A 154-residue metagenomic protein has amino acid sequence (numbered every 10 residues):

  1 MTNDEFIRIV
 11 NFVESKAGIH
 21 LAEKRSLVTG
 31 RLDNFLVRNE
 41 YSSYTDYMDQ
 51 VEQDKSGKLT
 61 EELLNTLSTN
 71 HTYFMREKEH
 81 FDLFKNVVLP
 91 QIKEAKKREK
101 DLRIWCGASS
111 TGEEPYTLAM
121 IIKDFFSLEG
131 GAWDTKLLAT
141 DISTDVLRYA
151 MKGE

Functional and structural regions predicted by a protein language model:
T2-W105: Conserved AdoMet
K97-E154: Class I S-adenosyl-L-methionine-dependent methyltransferase module
